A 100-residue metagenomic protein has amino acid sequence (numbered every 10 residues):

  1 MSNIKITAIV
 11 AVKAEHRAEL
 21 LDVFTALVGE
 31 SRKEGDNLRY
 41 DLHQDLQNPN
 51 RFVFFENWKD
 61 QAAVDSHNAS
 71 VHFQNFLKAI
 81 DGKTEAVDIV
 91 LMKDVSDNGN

Functional and structural regions predicted by a protein language model:
S2-I4, L42-Q47, L77-N100: Glycine-rich beta-strand-turn "strand-cap" elements at beta-sheet edges
I4-K33, L38: N-terminal first-folded block
I4-V10, D41-N68, V90: Short, well-ordered beta-strand segments in beta-rich or mixed alpha/beta enzyme and ligand-binding folds
A8, A69-V71, S96-N100: Short flexible/disordered coil segments
A14-E15, K59, V95: Short loop segments at secondary-structure junctions
R17, L21-T25, R51, F76-I80: Generic alpha-helical hydrophobic packing signal
A26-L38, N57-V90: An amphipathic, aromatic/His-enriched active-site/gating alpha helix that lines ligand/cofactor pockets
